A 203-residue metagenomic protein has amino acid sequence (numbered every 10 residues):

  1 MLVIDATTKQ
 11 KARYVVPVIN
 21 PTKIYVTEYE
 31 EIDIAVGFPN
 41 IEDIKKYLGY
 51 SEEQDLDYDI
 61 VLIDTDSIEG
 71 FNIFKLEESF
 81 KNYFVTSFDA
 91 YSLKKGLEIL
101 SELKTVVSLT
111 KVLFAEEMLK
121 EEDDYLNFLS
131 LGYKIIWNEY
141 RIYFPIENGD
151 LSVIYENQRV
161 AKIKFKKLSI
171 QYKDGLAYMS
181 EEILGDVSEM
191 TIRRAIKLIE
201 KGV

Functional and structural regions predicted by a protein language model:
L2-I60, E69, V153-I154, Q158: P-loop/Walker-type NTP enzyme "switch/lid" segment
K9, I41-I44, D66-F71, S87-L93 (+1 more regions): Short acidic, S/G/P-rich loop/turn micro-motifs used as interaction or catalytic elements
E28-E30, S51-D59, F74-E78, K104-L109 (+1 more regions): Flexible, charged surface loops at secondary-structure boundaries
L56-D57, E69-A90: Inter-motif core of Ras-like GTPase G domains
V61-D64, N82-F88, K111-M118: Conserved beta-strand segments of the P-loop GTPase G domain that flank and frequently precede/overlap
K95-V106: Conserved C-terminal guanine-recognition region of P-loop GTPase G domains, centered on the G4
M118-I170: Beta-strand-loop-alpha "switch" segments that mediate conformational coupling across diverse proteins
N157-V203: NTP-binding/hydrolysis catalytic cores, primarily Walker-type P-loop NTPases
